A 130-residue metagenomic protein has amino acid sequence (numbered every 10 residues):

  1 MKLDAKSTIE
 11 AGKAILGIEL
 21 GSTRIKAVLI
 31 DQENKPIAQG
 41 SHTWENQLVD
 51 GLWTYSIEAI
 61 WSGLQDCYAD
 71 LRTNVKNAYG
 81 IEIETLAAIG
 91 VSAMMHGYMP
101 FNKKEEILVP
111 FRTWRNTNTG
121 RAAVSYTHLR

Functional and structural regions predicted by a protein language model:
M1-V109: N-terminal glycine/serine-rich phosphate-binding loop of ATP-dependent small-molecule kinases, especially carbohydrate
I107-N118: A charged helix-plus-loop insertion that forms the helical arch/lid used to bind and gate nucleic-acid substrates
A123-S125: Acidic, proline/serine/threonine- and glycine-rich low-complexity intrinsically disordered segments
T127-R130: Conserved small/polar residues in nucleotide/adenosyl-binding loops
